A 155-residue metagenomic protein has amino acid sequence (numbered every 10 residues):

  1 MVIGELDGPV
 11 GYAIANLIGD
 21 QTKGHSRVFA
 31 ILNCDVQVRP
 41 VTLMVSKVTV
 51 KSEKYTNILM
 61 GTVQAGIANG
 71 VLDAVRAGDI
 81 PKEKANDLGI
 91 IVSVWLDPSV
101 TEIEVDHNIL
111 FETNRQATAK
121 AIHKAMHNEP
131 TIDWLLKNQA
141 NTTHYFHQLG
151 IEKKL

Functional and structural regions predicted by a protein language model:
V2-L155: Accessory interaction regions appended to the cores of large information-processing enzymes
